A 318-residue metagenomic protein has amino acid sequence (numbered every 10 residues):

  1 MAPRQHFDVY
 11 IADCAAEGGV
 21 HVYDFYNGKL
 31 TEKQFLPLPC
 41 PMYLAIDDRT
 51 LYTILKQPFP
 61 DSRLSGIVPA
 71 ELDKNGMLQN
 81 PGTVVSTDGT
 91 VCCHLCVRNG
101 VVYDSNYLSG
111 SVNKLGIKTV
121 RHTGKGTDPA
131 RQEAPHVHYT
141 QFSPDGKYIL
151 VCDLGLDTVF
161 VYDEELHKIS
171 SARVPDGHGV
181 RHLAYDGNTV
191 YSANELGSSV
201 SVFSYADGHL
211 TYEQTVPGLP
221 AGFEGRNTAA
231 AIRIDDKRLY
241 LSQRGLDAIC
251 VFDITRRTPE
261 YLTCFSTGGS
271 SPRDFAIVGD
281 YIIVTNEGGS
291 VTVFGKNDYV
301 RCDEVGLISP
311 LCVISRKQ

Functional and structural regions predicted by a protein language model:
A2-F25: An edge-strand/N-cap motif at the start of beta-rich repeat modules
I11-A15, T53-D61, D104-L108, V151-L154 (+3 more regions): Conserved beta-strand positions in repeat-built beta-propeller and related beta-rich domains
E17-V22, D61-V68, S111-N113, T158-F160 (+3 more regions): Structural motif
F25-G28, L72-G76, D163-H167, Y205-G208 (+2 more regions): Short loop/turn segments that connect beta-strands within beta-propeller blades
T31-P37, N80-S86, K118-T119, G124-R131 (+4 more regions): A short beta-strand motif characteristic of beta-propeller blades
E32-V97: Blade-loop segments of beta-propeller domains
L38-D48, T87-G100, G126-D145, V174-G187 (+3 more regions): Beta-rich, blade/repeat-based domains predominating in secreted/periplasmic proteins but also intracellular
G146-S198: Loop-centered beta-sheet repeat module
